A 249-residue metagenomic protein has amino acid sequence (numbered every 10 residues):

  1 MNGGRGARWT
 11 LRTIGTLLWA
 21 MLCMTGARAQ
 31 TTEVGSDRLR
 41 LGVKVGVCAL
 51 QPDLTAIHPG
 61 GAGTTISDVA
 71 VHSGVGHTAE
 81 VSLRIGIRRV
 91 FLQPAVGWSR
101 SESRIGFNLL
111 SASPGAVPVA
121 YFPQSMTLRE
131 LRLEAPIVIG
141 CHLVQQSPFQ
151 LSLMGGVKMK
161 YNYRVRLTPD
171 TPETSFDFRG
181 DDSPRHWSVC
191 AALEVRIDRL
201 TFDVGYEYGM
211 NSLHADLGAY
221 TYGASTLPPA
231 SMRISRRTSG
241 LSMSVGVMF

Functional and structural regions predicted by a protein language model:
M1-D37: Cleavable N-terminal export/targeting peptides
A29-E80, G246-M248: Short glycine/proline- and aromatic-enriched beta-strand/turn motifs that initiate or cap beta-hairpins
Q30-L39, R88-R89, V144-Q150: Short loop/turn motifs that connect adjacent beta-strands in outer-membrane beta-barrel proteins
T32, V75, E80-G86, V138-H142 (+2 more regions): Transmembrane beta-barrel domains of outer membrane proteins
L39-V45, H77, L92-V96, L133-A135 (+4 more regions): Transmembrane beta-strands of outer-membrane beta-barrel proteins
V45-Q51, I87-R89, W98-E102, L143 (+4 more regions): Transmembrane beta-strands of outer-membrane beta-barrel pores
L50-G74, S101-R132, K160-C190, N211-Y222 (+1 more regions): Extracellular/periplasm-exposed beta-strand and loop segments of Gram-negative cell-envelope proteins, dominated by
I197-L200, S235-F249: Outer-membrane beta-barrel "beta-signal"
